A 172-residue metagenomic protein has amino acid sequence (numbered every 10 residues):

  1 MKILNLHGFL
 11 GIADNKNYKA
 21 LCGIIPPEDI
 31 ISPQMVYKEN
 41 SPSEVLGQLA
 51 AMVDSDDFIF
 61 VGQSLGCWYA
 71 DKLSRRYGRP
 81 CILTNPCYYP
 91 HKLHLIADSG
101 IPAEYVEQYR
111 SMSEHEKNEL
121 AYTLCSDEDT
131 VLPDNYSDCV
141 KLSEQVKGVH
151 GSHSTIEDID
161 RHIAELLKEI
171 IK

Functional and structural regions predicted by a protein language model:
M1-S55: Active-site catalytic motif of lipid deacylating hydrolases and related acyltransferases
G8-F9, P33-K38, R79-L93: Active-site nucleophile loop of the alpha/beta-hydrolase fold
N17-K19, E128, L132-L142, D160-R161: Short alpha-helix in the alpha/beta-hydrolase fold that links the catalytic acid
D29, S137-T155: Catalytic histidine neighborhood in serine/cysteine hydrolases with alpha/beta-hydrolase-type architecture
S43, H150-R161: Catalytic histidine-centered segment of alpha/beta-hydrolase-like enzymes
V61-A70: Gly/Ala-rich beta-loop-alpha elbow adjacent to hydrolase catalytic centers
Y122-C125: Short beta-strand/loop motif that positions the catalytic acidic residue of the alpha/beta-hydrolase fold
E157-K172: Catalytic active-site module of serine/aspartate enzymes centered on a nucleophile-bearing elbow/loop
